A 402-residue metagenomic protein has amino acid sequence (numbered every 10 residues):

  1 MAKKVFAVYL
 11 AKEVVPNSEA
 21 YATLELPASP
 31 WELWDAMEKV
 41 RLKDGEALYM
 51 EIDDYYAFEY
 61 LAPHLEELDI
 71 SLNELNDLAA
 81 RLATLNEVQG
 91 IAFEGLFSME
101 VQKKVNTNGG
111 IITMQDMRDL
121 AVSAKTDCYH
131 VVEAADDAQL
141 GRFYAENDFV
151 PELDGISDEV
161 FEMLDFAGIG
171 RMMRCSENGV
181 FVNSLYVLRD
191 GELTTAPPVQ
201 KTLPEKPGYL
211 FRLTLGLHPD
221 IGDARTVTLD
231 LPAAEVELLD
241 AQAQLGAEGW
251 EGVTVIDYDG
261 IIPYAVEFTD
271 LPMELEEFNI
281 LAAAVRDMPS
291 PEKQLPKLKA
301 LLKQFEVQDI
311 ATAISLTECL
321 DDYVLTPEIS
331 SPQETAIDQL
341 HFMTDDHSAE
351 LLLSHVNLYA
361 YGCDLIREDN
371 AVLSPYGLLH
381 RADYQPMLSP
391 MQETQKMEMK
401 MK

Functional and structural regions predicted by a protein language model:
M1-A47, G208-A247: N-terminal ordered "arm"
A7-K12, D148-T194, L203-P219, I337-M387: C-terminal structured interaction module
W31-L33, E59, R171, V236-L238 (+4 more regions): A broad, structure-centric signal for solvent-exposed, well-ordered loop/edge residues that line or flank functional
M37-E162, V187-L210, A224, P232-A349 (+2 more regions): Mixed-charge (acidic/basic) macromolecular-recognition segments
D165, N357, M391-K402: Non-Sec secretion/translocation targeting segments of pathogen effectors
